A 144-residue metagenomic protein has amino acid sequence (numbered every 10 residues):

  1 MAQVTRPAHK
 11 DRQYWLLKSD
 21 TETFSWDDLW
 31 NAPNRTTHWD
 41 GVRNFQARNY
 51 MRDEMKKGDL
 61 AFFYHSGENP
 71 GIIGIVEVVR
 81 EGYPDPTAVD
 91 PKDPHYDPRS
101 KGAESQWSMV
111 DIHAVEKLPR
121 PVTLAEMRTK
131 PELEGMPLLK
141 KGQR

Functional and structural regions predicted by a protein language model:
M1-L29, T36-T37, N44, D85-R144: Contiguous surface segments at macromolecular interaction interfaces
D40-M51: Short alpha-helix capping/helix-loop boundary micro-motifs
R52-K56: Short, well-ordered loop/turn sites that connect or cap secondary structure elements
K57-D59, S108: Short beta-strand or tight-loop elements that sit immediately N-terminal to catalytic metal-binding acidic residues
L60, G71-Y83: Short beta-strand-centered aromatic/proline hotspots
S66-E68: Short polar/acidic secondary-structure junctions
